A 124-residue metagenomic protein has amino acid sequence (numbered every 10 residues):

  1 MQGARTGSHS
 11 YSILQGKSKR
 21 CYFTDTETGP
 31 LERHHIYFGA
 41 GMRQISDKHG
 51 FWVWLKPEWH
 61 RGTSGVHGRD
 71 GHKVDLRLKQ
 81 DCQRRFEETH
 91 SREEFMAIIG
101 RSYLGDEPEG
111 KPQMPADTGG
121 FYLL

Functional and structural regions predicted by a protein language model:
M1-G29, D47-V53, R61-L124: Extended charged
G29-R43: Short recognition patches in nucleic-acid-associated and regulatory proteins
